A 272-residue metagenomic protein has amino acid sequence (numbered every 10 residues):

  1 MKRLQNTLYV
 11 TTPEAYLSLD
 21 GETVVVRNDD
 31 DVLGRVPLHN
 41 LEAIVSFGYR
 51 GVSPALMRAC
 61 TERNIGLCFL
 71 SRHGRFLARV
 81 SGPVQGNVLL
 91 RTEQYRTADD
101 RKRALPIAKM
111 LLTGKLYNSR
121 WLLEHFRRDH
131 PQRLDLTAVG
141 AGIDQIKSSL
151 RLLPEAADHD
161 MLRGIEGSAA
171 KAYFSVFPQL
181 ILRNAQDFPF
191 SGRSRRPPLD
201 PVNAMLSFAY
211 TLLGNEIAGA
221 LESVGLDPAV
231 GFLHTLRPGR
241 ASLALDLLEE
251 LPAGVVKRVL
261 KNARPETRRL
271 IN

Functional and structural regions predicted by a protein language model:
M1-L19, D29, L89-N272: Active-site helix-to-loop segments that bind/position phosphate- or nucleotide-bearing substrates and donors across
S18-R50: N-terminal ordered "arm"
N40, G48-W121: A surface-exposed, charged beta-strand/loop segment in the N-terminal or early-internal portion of soluble proteins
